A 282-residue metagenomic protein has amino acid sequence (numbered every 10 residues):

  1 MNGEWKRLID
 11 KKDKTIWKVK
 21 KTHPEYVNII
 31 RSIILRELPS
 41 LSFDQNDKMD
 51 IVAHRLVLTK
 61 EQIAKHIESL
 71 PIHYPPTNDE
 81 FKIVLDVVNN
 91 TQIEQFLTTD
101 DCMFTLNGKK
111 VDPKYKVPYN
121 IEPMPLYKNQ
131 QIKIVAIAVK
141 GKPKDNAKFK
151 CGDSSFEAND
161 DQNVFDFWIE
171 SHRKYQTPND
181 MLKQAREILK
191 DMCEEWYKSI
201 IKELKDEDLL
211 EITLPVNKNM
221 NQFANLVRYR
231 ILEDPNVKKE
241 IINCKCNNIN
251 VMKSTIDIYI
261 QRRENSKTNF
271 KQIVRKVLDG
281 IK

Functional and structural regions predicted by a protein language model:
M1-K282: Protein-protein interaction/assembly regions in multi-subunit complexes
